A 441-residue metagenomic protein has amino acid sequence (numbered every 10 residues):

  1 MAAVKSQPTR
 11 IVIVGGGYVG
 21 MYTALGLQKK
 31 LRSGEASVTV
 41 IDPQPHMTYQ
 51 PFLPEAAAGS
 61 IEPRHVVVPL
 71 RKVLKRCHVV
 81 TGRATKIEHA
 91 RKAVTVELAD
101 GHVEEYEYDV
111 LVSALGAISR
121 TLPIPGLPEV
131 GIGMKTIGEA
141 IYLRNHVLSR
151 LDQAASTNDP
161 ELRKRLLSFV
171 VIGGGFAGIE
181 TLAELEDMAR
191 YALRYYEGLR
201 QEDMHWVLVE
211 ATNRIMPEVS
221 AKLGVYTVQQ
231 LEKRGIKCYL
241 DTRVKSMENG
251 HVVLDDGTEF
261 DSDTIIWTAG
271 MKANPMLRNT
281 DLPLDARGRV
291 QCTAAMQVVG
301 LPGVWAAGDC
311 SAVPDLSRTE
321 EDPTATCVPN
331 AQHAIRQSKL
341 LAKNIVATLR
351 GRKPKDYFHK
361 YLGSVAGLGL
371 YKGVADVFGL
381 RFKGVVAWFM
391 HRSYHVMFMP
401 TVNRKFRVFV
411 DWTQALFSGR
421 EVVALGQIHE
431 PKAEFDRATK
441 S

Functional and structural regions predicted by a protein language model:
M1-P8, H78-V170, I266: FAD-binding core/adjacent interface of flavoenzyme oxidoreductases
A2-K86, F169, F176-V219, I266: Beta1-alpha1 glycine-rich phosphate/pyrophosphate-binding loop at the start of Rossmann-like nucleotide-binding domains
S6, H333, Q337-S441: C-terminal, flexible cofactor-proximal segment of oxidoreductases
V14, Y106-G116, I172, V244 (+3 more regions): Short hydrophobic core segments
V19, G116-S119, L182, M271-A273: Short glycine-rich anion-binding loops that position phosphate/pyrophosphate groups of nucleotides and phosphorylated
S37, C77-V94, E186-A294, V298-G300 (+1 more regions): A Rossmann-like FAD-binding core segment of flavoenzymes
E129-D159, G250-V252, E259-T264, T268-R336: FAD-site-proximal beta/loop scaffold in flavoenzymes
R163-V219, Y226, K237-Y239, C327-A347 (+2 more regions): Rossmann-like dinucleotide-binding core of oxidoreductases
